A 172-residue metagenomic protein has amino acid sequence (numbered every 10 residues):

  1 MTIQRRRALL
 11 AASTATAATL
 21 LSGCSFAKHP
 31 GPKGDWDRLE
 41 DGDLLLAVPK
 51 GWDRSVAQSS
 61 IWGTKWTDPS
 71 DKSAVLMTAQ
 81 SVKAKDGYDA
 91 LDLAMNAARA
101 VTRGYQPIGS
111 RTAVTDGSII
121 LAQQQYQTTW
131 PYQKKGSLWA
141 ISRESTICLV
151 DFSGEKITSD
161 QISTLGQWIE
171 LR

Functional and structural regions predicted by a protein language model:
M1-S22: N-terminal secretory signal peptides and thylakoid transit peptides that target proteins across membranes
S25-A27: Bacterial signal peptide processing site
K33-R38, I61-T64, D116-Q125: Short, hydrophobic/aromatic-rich segments at coil-to-beta transitions
D35-A47: Short aromatic-glycine motifs in intrinsically disordered, low-complexity regions
L45-A90: Secretory pathway targeting signatures of secreted, lumenal, and periplasmic proteins
G51, P69-K72, G117, A140-I147: Short, solvent-exposed coil/turn segments at beta-strand boundaries
W52, L149-R172: Surface-exposed amphipathic alpha-helical segments
A97-R143: Signature of long, low-cysteine stretches enriched in small and polar/charged residues
